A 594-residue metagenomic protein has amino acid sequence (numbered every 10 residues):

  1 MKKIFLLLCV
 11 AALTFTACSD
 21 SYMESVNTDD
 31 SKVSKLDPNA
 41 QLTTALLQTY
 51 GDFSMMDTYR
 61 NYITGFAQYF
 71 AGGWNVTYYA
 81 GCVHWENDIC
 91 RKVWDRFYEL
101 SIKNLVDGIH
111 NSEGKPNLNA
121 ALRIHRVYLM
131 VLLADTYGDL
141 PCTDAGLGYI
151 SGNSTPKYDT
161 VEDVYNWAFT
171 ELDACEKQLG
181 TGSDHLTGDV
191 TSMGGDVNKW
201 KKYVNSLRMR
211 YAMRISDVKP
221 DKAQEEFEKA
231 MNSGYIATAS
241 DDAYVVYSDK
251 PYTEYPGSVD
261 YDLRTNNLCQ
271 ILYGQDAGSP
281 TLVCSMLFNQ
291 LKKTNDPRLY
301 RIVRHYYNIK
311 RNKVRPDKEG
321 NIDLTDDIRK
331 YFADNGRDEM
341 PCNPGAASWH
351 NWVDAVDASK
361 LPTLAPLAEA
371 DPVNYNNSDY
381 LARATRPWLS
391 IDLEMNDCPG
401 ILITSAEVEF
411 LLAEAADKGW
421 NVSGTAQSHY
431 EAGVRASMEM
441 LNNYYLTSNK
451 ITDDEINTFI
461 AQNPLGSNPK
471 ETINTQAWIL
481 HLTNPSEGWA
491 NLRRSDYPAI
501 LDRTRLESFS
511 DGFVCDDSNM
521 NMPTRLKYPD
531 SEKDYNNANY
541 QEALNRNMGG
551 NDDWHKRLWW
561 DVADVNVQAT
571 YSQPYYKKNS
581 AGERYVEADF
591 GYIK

Functional and structural regions predicted by a protein language model:
M1-N27: Bacterial Sec-dependent N-terminal signal peptides
C18-Q68, R96-E99, K103, D107 (+3 more regions): Membrane-proximal, proline-rich intrinsically disordered regions
L36-D37, A71-H125, L129-M440, S467-N468 (+1 more regions): Structured, solvent-exposed acidic/aromatic patches
S54-Y62, G138-L140, A223-Q224, A490: Beta-strand acidic-aromatic groove motif in beta-rich domains, primarily in extracellular
D57-N61, I302-H305, P485-R494: Short coil/turn segments at secondary-structure boundaries
G188-K199, N321-N335, E455-N463, N491-R503 (+1 more regions): Amphipathic alpha-helical surface "interface" segments used for docking/oligomerization or membrane association within
V408, K418-R503: C-terminal structural cap/anchor segments
